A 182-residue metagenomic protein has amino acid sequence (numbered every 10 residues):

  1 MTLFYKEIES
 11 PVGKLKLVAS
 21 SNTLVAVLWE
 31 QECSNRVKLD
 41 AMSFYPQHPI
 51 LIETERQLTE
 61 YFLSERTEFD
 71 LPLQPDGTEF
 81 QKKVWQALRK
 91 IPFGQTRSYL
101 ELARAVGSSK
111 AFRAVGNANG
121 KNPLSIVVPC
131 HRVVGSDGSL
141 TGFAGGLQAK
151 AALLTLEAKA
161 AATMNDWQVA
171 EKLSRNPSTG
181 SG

Functional and structural regions predicted by a protein language model:
M1-K110, L156-S181: Basic nucleic-acid-binding alpha-helical/helix-turn surface characteristic of O6-alkylguanine DNA
K110-A152: Short glycine/serine-rich loop segments
